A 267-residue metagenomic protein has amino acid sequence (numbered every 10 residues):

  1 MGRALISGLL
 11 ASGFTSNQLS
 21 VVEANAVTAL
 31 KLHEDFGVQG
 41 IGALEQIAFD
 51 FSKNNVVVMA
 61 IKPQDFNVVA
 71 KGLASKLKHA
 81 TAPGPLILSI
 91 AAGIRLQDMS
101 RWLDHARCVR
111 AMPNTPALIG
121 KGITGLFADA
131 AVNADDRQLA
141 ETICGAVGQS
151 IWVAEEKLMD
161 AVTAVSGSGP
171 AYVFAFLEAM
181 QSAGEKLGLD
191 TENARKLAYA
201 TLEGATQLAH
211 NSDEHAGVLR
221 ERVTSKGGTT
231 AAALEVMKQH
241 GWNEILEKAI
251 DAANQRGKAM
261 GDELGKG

Functional and structural regions predicted by a protein language model:
M1-S52, G122, E185-L187: NAD(P)+-binding Rossmann beta1-loop-alpha1 motif at the extreme N-terminus of oxidoreductases
L19, A29, D190-L197, L219 (+1 more regions): Small-residue helix-packing motif on alpha-helices
A26, F36, G40, E45-L126: Rossmann-like NAD(P)(H) cofactor-binding subdomain of soluble oxidoreductases
D98-R107, I123-A161, V173-N211, R256: Internal alpha-helical scaffold of NAD(P)-dependent oxidoreductase catalytic cores
L158-A164, A216-E221: Short pre-catalytic strand/loop immediately N-terminal to key active-site residues, enriched for Gly-Thr
Y199-G267: NAD(P)-dependent Rossmann-like dehydrogenase/reductase catalytic/cofactor-binding core
